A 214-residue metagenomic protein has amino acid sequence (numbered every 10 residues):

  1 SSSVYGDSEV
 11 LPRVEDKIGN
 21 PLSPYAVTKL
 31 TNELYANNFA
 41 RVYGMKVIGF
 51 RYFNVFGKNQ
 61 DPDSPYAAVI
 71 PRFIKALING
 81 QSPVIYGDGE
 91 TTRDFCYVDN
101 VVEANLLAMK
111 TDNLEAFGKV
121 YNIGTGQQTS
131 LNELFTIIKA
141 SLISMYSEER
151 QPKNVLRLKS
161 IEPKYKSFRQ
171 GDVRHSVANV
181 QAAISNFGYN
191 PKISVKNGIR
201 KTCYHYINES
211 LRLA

Functional and structural regions predicted by a protein language model:
S1, Y52-V55, D88: Active-site loop/turn elements of alpha/beta-hydrolase fold enzymes, especially the short glycine-/histidine-rich
S3-Y5, V55-G57, V69, C96 (+1 more regions): Conserved sequence/active-site signature of Rossmann-fold short-chain dehydrogenase/reductase
V4-G49, D61-Y66: Catalytic helix-loop patch of NAD(P)-dependent Rossmann-fold dehydrogenases
Y5, G19, F56, P83-V84 (+1 more regions): Nucleotide phosphate-binding site architecture
D7, K58, T125: Short, conserved catalytic or interaction motifs in soluble domains
L30-N37, P71, E103, N132: Conserved active-site helix of classical SDR/Rossmann-fold NAD(P)-dependent CH-OH oxidoreductases
L77-A214: C-terminal substrate-binding subdomain of Rossmann-fold SDR/epimerase-dehydratase oxidoreductases
